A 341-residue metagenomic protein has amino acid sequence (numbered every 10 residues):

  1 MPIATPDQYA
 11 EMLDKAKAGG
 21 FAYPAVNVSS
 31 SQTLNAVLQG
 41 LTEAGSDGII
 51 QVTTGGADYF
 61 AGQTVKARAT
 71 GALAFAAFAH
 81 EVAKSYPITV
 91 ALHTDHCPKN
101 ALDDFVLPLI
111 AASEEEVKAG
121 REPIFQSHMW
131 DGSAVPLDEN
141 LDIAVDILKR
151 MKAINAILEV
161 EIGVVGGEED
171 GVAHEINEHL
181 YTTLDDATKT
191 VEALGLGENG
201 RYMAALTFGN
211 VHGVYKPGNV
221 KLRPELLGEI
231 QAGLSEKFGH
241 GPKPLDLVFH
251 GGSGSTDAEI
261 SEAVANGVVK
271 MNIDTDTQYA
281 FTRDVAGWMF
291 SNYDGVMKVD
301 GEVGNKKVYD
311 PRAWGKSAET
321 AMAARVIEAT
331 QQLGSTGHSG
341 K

Functional and structural regions predicted by a protein language model:
M1-P24: N-terminal amphipathic alpha-helix/helix-capping segment at the start of soluble metabolic enzymes
D7-K15, S31-P87, K99-K243, D257-E262 (+1 more regions): Alpha/beta enzyme core
A25-N27, I49-Q51, A91-H93: Short, conserved beta-strand segments within well-ordered enzyme catalytic domains that often line or immediately flank
V26-N27, S133, I176-H179, K216-N219 (+3 more regions): Glycine- and other small-residue-rich loops at beta-strand/loop junctions that grip anionic moieties
V28, L92-P98, L245-S255: Glycine-rich beta-to-alpha transition loops that act as phosphate-gripper elements at the mouths of alpha/beta enzyme
G209-H212, L247-G254, K270: A short beta-alpha structural unit
G252-W288: Active-site/pore-lining binding-face segments in mid-to-C-terminal subdomains
F290-K341: Extended, intrinsically disordered, low-complexity segments
